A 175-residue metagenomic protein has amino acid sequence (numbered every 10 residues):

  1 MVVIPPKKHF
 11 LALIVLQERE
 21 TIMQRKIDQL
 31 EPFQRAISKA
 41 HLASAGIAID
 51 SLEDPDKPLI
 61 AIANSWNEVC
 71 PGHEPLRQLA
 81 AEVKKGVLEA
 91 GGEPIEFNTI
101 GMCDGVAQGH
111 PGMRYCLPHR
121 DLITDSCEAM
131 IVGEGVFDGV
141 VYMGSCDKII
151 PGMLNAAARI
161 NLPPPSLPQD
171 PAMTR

Functional and structural regions predicted by a protein language model:
V2-P6: Cationic, amphipathic, low-complexity segments that mediate targeting or membrane/lipid association
K7-K8, I60: Intrinsically disordered, low-complexity segments enriched in proline/serine/threonine
K8-I22: Short, Lys/Arg-enriched N-terminal segments with co-localized hydrophobic residues within the first ~10-30 amino acids
M23-R175: Metallocofactor- and cofactor-centric catalytic cores in central/energy metabolism, strongly enriched
